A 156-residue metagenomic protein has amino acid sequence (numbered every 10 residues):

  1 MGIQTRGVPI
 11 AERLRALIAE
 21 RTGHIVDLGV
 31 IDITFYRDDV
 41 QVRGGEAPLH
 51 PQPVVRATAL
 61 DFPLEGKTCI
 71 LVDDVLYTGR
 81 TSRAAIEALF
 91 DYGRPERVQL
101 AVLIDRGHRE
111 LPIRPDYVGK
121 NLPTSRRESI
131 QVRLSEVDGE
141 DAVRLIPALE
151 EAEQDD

Functional and structural regions predicted by a protein language model:
M1-Q4: Short glycine-rich phosphate-binding loop at a beta-alpha junction
R6-G7, Y77, D105: Glycine-/small-residue-rich active-site loops that bind phosphorylated ligands and cofactors
E12-R13, D39-G44, E110-P115, V143: Short, well-ordered secondary-structure micro-motifs
R21-C69, R83, E110: Short, glycine/charge-rich flexible loops or terminal/linker lids adjacent to PRPP-binding catalytic cores
T68-F90, P95-R97: Internal catalytic or translocation cores that form aromatic/hydrophobic pockets or channels for amphipathic metabolites
E87-D156: PRPP-dependent phosphoribosyltransferase catalytic core
